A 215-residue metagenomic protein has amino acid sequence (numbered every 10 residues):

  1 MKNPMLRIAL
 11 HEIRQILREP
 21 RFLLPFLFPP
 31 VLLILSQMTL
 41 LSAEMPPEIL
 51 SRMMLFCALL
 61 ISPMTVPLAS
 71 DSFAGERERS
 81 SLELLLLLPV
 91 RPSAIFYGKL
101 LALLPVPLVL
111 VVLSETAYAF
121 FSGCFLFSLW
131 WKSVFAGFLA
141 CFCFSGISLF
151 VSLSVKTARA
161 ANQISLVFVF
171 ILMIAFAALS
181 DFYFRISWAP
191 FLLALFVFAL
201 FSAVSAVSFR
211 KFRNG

Functional and structural regions predicted by a protein language model:
M1-F22, R213-G215: N-terminal Sec/SRP start-transfer signal
Q15-S42, R52-V66, L108, S165-A178 (+1 more regions): Hydrophobic alpha-helical transmembrane segments of multi-pass membrane transport/permease proteins
I16, L50-R52, V66-L86, L100: Transmembrane helix boundary and interhelical loop/hinge segments in multi-pass membrane proteins
L40-S51, S114-F138, F142, R185: Membrane-interfacial helix-loop-helix connectors in multipass membrane proteins
V90-F120: Selective transmembrane-helix segments that form parts of the transport pathway or gating/packing helices in multipass
F138-F170: A structural motif at transmembrane helix-loop-helix junctions in multipass membrane proteins
S154, F198-G215: Junction motif at the cytosolic side of a transmembrane helix
A178-A194: Extracellular/periplasmic helix-loop-helix junctions in multi-pass membrane proteins
